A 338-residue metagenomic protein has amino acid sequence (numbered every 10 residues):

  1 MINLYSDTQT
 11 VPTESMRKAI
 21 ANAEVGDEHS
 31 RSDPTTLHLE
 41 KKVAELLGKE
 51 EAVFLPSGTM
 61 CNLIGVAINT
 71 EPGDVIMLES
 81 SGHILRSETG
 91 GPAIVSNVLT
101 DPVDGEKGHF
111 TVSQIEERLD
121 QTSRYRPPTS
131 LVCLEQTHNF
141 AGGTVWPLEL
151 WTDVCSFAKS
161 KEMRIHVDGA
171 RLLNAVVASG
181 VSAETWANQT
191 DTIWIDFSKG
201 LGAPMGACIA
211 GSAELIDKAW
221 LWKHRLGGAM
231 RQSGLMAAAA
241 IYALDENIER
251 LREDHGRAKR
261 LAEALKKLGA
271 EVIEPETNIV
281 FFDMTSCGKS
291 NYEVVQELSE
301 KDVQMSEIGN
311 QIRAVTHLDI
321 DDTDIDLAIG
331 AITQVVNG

Functional and structural regions predicted by a protein language model:
I2-I320, A328-G338: Conserved PLP-enzyme active-site core in the AAT-like
